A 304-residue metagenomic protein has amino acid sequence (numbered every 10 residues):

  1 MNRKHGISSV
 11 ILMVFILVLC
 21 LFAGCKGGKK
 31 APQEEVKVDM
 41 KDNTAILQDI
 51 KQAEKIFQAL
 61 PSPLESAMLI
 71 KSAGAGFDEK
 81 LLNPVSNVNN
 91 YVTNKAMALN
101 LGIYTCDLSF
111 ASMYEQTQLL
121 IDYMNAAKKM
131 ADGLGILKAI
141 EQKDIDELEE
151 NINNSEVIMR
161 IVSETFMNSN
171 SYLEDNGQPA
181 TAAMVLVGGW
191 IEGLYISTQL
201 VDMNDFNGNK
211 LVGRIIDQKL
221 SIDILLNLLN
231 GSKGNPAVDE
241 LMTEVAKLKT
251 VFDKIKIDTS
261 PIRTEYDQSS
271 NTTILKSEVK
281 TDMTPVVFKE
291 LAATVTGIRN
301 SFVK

Functional and structural regions predicted by a protein language model:
N2-L12: Bacterial N-terminal signal peptides that target proteins for export
C20-G24: C-terminal motif of bacterial Sec signal peptides marking the signal peptidase cleavage site
K26-K29: Bacterial signal peptide processing site
Q33-E150: N-terminal Sec/ER secretory leader and immediately downstream segment of secreted/extracellular precursors
N89, T93-A96, L108-E115, L119 (+6 more regions): Non-transmembrane, amphipathic alpha-helical segments
L108-E115, L134, K138, Y172-N176 (+6 more regions): Secondary-structure edge/capping motif, primarily at the C-terminal ends of alpha-helices and the immediately following
N154-M242: Extended amphipathic alpha-helical interaction segments
L228, S232-K304: A cross-kingdom marker for long, charged
